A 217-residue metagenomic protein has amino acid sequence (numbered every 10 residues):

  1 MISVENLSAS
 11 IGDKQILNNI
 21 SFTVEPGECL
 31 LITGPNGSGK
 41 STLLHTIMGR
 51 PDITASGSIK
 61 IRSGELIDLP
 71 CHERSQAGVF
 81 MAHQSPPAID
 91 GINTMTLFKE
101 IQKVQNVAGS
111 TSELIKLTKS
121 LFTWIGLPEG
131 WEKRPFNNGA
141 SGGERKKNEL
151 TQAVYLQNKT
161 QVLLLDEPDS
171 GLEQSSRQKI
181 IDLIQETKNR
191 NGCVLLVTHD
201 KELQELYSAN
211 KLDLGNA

Functional and structural regions predicted by a protein language model:
I2, L17-N19: Conserved structural motif at the start of ABC-family nucleotide-binding domains
T33-P35: The feature captures the beta-strand-to-loop junction immediately N-terminal to the Walker
M48-G49: Helix-to-loop junction immediately C-terminal to a conserved catalytic motif
S58-R74, N137: ABC ATPase NBD Q-loop/coupling interface
S85, G91-Q105: Q-loop/switch helix immediately C-terminal to the Walker
G143-L164: GG-anchored amphipathic helix commonly corresponding to the ABC/SMC/Rad50 NBD signature/C-loop
E167-P168: Walker B catalytic motif
V197-H199: H-loop/switch region of ABC-family ATPase nucleotide-binding domains
